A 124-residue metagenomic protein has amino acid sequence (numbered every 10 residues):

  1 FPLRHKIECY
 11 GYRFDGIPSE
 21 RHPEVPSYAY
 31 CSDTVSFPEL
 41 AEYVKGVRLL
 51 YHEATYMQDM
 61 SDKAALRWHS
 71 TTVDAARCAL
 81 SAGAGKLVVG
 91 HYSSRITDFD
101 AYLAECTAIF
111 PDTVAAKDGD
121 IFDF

Functional and structural regions predicted by a protein language model:
F1-G90, D98-I109: Metal-dependent phosphodiesterase/nuclease catalytic metal-binding core
A116-F124: Binuclear metal-dependent phosphoesterase catalytic core
